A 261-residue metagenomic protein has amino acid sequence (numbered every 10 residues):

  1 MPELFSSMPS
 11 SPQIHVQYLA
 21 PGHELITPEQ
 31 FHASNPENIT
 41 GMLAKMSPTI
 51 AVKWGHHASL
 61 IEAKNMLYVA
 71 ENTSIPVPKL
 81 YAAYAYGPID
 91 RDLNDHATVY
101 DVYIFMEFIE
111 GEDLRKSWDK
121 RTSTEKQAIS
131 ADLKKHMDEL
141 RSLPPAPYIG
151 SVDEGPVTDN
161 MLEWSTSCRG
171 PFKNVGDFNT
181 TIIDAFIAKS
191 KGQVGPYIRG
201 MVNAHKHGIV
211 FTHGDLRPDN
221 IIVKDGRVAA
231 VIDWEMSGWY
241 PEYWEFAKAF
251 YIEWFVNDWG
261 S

Functional and structural regions predicted by a protein language model:
M1-V16, T27-E37, G111, R115 (+1 more regions): Helix-rich C-terminal or lid/interface subdomains of diverse kinases
L4, E24-C168, F172: ATP-binding pocket architecture of kinase catalytic cores
P9, A20, T122-S123: Residues that cap or delimit alpha-helices
P36-E37, H213-D215: Short solvent-exposed loop/turn micro-motifs enriched in small/polar/acidic residues
A44, N203-H205, I222: Short, flexible hinge/linker loops that cap or flank conserved catalytic cores
H136-V202, V210, A249-Y251, F255-W259: Active-site catalytic-loop/activation-segment of kinase and kinase-like phosphoryl-transfer enzymes
L140, V223-K224: GT-A fold catalytic core of metal-dependent nucleotide-sugar glycosyltransferases, centered on the diacidic
V175, K206-F211, R217, K224-S261: Active-site Asp-x-Gly
